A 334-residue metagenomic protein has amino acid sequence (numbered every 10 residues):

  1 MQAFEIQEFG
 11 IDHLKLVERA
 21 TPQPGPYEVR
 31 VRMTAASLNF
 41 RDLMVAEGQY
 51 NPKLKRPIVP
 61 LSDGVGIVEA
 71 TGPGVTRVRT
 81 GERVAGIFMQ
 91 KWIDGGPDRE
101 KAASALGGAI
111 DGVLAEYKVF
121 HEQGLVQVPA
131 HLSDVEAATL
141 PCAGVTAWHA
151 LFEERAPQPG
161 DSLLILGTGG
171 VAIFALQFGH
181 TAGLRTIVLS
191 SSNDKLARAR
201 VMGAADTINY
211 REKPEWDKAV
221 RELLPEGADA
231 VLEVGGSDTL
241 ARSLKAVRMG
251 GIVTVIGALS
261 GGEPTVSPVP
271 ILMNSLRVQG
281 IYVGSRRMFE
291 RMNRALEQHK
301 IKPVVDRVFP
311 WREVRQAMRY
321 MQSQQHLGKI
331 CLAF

Functional and structural regions predicted by a protein language model:
M1-G64, F120, R319, A333: Short N-terminal strand-loop motif that marks the start of NAD(P)H/FAD-dependent oxidoreductase cofactor-binding domains
F4, K300-V304, R315-F334: C-terminal capping/lid region of NAD(P)-dependent oxidoreductase domains
T21-A36, Q49-I93, A109-D111, P129-L132: Glycine-rich beta-strand-centered segment in the early N-terminal region that forms part of a ligand/cofactor-binding
F88-L166, V201: NAD(P)H dinucleotide-binding glycine-rich loop of Rossmann-like/cofactor-binding domains, especially the beta1-alpha1
K101-A103, A182, S191-N193, R200 (+2 more regions): Glycine-rich phosphate-binding loop and adjacent beta-alpha segment of Rossmann(oid) nucleotide-cofactor-binding
I165-T168, H180-R242: Adenosine-nucleotide cofactor-binding segment
A172-I173: N-terminal Rossmann-fold NAD(P) dinucleotide-binding loop
